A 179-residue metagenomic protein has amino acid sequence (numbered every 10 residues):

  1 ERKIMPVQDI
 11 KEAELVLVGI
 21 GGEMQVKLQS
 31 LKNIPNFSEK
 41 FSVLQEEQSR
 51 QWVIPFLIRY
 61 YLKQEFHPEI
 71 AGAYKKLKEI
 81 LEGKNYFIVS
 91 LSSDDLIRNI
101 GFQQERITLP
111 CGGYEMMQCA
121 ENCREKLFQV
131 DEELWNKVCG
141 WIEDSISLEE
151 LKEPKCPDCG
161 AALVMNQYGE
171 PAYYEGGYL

Functional and structural regions predicted by a protein language model:
E1-L179: Conserved catalytic alpha/beta core of Sir2/sirtuin-type deacylases, generalized to analogous enzyme cores that bind
